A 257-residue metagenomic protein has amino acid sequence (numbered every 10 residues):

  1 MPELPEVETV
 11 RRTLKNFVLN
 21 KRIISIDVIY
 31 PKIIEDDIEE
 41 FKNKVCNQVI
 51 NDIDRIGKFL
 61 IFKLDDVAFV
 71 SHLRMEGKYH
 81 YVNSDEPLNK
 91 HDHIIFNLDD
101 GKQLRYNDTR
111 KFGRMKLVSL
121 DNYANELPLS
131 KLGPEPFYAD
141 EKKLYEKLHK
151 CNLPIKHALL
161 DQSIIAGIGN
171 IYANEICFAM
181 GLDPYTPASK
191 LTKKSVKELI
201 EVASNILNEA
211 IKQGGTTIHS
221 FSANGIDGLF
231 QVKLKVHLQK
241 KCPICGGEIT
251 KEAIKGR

Functional and structural regions predicted by a protein language model:
M1-M115: Surface-exposed binding/hinge segments that line and control ligand-binding clefts or catalytic entry sites
E3-E6, V10, L19, D37 (+5 more regions): Alpha-helical structural motif
R22-F41, C46, D54, V70 (+1 more regions): Basic, nucleic-acid-binding surfaces and adjacent catalytic neighborhoods in DNA/RNA-processing proteins
D65, F69-G167, Y172-A173, C177-A179 (+1 more regions): Phosphate/anion-contacting hairpin/loop surfaces
